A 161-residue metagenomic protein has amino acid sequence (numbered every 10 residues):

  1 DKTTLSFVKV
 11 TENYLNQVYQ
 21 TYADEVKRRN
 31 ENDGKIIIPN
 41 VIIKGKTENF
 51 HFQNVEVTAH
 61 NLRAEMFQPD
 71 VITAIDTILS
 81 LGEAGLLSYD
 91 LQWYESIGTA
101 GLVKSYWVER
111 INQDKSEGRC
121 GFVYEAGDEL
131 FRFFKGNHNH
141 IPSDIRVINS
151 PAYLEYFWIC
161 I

Functional and structural regions predicted by a protein language model:
D1-I161: Ubiquitin-like/PB1-type beta-grasp interaction modules and other compact soluble beta-rich domains
